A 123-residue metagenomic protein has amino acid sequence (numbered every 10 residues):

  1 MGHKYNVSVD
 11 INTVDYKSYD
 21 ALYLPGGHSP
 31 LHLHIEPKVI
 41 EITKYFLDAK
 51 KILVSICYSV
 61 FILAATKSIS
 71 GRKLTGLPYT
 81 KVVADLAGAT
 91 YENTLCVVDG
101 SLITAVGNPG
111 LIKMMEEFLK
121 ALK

Functional and structural regions predicted by a protein language model:
M1-A49, L53, F61-K73, K81-K123: Extended, subdomain-level signal for the structured scaffold at the beginning of enzyme domains
C57: Catalytic nucleophile serine of serine hydrolases, specifically the conserved "nucleophile elbow" pentapeptide
